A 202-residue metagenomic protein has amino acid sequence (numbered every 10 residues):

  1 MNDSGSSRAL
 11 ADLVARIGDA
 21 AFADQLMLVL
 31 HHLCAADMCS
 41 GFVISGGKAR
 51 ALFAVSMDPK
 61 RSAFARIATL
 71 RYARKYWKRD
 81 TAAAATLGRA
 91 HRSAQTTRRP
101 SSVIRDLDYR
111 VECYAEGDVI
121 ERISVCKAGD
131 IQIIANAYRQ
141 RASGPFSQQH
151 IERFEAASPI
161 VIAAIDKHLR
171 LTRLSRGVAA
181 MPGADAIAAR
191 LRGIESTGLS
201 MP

Functional and structural regions predicted by a protein language model:
G5-I17, A21-D130, A135-S143, Q148 (+3 more regions): Regulatory input/activation interfaces that engage signals or partners
K167-P202: Signal-transducing coiled-coil/dimerization helices and immediately adjacent hinge/linker segments that couple sensory
